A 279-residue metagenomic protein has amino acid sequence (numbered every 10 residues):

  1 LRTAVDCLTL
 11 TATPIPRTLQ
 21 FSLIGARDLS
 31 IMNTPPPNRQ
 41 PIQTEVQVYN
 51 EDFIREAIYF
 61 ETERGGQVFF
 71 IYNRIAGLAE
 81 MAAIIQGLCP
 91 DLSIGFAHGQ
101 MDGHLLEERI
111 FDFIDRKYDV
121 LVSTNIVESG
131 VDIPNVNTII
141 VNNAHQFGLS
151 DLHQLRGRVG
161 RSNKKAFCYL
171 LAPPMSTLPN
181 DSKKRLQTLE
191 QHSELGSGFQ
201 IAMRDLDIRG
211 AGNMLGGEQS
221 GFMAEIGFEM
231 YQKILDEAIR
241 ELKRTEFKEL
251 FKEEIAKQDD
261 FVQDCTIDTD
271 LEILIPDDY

Functional and structural regions predicted by a protein language model:
L1-Q67: Post-DEXD/H (motif II) to motif III coupling segment of the RecA-like Helicase ATP-binding lobe
T9, E51-F69, N73, G77-E80 (+1 more regions): C-terminal helicase module of SF1/SF2 nucleic-acid helicases/translocases
